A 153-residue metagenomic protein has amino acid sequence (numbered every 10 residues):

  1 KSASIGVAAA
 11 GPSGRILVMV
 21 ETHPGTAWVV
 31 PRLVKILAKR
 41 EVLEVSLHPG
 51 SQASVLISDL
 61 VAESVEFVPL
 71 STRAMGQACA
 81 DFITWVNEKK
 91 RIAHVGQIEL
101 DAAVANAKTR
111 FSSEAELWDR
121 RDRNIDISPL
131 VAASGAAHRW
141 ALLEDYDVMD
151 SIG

Functional and structural regions predicted by a protein language model:
K1-T72, G76, A80, T84 (+1 more regions): RNase H-like, metal-dependent nuclease domains and their acidic two-metal-ion catalytic environment used
